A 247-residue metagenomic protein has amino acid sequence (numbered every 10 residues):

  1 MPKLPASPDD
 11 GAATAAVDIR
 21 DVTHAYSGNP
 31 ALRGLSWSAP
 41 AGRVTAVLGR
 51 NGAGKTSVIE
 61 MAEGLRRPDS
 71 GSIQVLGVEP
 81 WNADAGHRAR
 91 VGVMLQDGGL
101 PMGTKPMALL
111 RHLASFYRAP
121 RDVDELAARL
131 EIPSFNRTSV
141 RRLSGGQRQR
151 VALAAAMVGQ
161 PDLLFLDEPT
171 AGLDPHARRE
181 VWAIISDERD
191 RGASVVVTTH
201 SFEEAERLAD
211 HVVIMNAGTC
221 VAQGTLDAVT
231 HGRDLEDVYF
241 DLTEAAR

Functional and structural regions predicted by a protein language model:
E63: Helix-to-loop junction immediately C-terminal to a conserved catalytic motif
G71-N82, H87: Conserved ABC transporter NBD signature motif
R111, S115, P120-F135: Conserved ABC ATPase "signature" region
Q160: Conserved catalytic motifs of ABC-family nucleotide-binding domains
L164-E168: Catalytic Walker B motif of ABC-type/P-loop ATPase nucleotide-binding domains
Q223-G224: ABC ATPase "signature
